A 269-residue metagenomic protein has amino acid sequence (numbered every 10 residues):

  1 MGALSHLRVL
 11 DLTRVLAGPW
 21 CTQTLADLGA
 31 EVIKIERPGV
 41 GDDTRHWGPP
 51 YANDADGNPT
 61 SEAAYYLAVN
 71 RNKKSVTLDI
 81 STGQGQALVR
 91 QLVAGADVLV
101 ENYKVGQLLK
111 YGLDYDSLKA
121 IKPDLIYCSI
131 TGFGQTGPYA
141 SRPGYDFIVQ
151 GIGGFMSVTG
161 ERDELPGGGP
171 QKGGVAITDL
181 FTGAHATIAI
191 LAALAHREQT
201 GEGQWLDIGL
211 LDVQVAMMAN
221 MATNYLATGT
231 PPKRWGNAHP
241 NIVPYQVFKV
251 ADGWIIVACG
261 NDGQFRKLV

Functional and structural regions predicted by a protein language model:
M1-A189, A193-E202, R234: N-terminal helix-loop segment corresponding to the beta1-alpha1 unit of nucleotide/adenylate-binding folds
I152-V269: Acidic, glycine-rich segments within the central catalytic cores of soluble metabolic enzymes that bind/position
